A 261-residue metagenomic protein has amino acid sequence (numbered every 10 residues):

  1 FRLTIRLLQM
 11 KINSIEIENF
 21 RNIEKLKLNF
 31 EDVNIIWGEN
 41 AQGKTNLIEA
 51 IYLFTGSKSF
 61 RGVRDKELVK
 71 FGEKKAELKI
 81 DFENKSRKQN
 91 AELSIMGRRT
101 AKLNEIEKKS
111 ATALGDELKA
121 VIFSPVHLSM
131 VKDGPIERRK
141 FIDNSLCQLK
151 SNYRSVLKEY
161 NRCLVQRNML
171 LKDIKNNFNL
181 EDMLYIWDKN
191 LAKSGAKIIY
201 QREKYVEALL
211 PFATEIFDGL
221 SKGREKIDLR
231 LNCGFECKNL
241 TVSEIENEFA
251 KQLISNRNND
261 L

Functional and structural regions predicted by a protein language model:
R6-L53: Pre-Walker A-like glycine/lysine-rich segment at the N-terminus of P-loop NTPase domains
S14-E16, K27, E77-D81, N90-E92 (+1 more regions): Beta-strand secondary-structure signal
N22, E73, P125, N232-E236 (+1 more regions): Residues that form or immediately flank small-molecule/cofactor binding pockets and catalytic motifs
E31, V63, A208, F212: Short, conserved clusters of charged catalytic residues that mark active-site and nucleotide-handling motifs
T55-E137, F141-Y153, T214-E215: Nucleotide-state sensing region of NTPase/ATPase domains
S129-G223: An accessory alpha-helical subdomain
I199, E203-L261: Amphipathic heptad-repeat alpha-helical coiled-coil/stalk segments that mediate oligomerization, filament/stalk
